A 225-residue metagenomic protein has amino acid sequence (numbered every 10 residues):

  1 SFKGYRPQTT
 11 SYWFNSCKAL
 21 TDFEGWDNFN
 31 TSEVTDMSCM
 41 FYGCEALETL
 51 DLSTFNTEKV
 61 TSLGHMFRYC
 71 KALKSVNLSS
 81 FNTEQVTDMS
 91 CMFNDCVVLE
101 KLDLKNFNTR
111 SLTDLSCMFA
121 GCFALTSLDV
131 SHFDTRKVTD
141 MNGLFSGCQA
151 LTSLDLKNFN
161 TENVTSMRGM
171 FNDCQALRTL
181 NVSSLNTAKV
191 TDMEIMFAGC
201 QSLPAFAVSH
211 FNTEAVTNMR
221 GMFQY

Functional and structural regions predicted by a protein language model:
S1-Y225: Negatively charged
